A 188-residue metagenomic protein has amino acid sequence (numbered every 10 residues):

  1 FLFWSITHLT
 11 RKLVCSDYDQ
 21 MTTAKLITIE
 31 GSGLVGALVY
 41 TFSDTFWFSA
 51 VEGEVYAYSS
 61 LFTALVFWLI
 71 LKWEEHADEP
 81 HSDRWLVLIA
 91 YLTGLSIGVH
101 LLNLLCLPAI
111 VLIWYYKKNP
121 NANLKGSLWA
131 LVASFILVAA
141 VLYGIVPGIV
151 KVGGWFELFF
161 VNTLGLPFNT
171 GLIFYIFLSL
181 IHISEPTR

Functional and structural regions predicted by a protein language model:
F1, L13-L26, A37-S60, T93-N103 (+1 more regions): Aromatic- and kink-enriched transmembrane "portal" helix at the membrane-lumen/periplasm boundary that abuts
F3-W4, F48, W68, C106 (+1 more regions): Transmembrane alpha-helix boundary and packing residues in multipass membrane permease domains and related
T10, V14, T22-I27, V66-L86 (+1 more regions): Membrane-interface transmembrane helices that cradle and orient dolichyl/undecaprenyl
G31-L34, H76-G94, N123-I136: Short hydrophobic alpha-helices at membrane interfaces in multi-pass membrane enzymes
A57-W68, L86-I89, L105-P108: Alpha-helical transmembrane segments of multi-pass membrane proteins
S59-S60, A130-L131, V161-L180: Alpha-helical transmembrane segments of polytopic membrane proteins
C106-K117, I181: Hydrophobic transmembrane alpha-helices of multi-pass, membrane-embedded glycosylation machinery
I181-T187: Residue-level detector of conserved catalytic or cofactor/ligand-binding positions in enzyme active sites
